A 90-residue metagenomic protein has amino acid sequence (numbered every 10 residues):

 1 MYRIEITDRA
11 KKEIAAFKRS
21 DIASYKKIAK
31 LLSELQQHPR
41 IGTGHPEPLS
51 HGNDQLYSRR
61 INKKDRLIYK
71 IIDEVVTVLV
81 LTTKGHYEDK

Functional and structural regions predicted by a protein language model:
R3, K11-A29, R59-K90: Enriched for short, Lys/Arg-rich terminal
T7: Residue-level signal for threonine
S33-R59: A short, surface-exposed loop/turn module that caps and links secondary-structure elements
